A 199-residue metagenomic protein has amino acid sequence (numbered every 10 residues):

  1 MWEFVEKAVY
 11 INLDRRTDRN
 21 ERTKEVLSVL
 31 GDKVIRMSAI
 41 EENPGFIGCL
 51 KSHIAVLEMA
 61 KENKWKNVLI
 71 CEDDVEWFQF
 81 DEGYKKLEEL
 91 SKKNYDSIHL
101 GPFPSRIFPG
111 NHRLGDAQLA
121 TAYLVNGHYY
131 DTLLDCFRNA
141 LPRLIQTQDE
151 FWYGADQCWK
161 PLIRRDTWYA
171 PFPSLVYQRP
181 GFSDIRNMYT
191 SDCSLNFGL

Functional and structural regions predicted by a protein language model:
M1-C71, V75-L199: An acidic/histidine-cluster motif and surrounding catalytic segment that typifies divalent-metal-assisted enzyme active
